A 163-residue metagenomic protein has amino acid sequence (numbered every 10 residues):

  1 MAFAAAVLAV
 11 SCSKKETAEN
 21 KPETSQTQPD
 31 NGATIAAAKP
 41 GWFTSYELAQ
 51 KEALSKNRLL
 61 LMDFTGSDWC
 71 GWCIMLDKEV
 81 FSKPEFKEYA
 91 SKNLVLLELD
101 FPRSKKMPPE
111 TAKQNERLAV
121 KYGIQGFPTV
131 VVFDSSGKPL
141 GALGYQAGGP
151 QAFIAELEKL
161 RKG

Functional and structural regions predicted by a protein language model:
M1-V7: Bacterial N-terminal signal peptides
A9-S11: C-terminal motif of bacterial Sec signal peptides marking the signal peptidase cleavage site
S13-D30: Short, low-complexity, disordered segments immediately C-terminal to signal peptides in bacterial exported proteins
W42-L60, A90: A short beta-strand-turn-helix
K56-C70: Short active-site neighborhood of thiol/selenol oxidoreductases, capturing the structured segment around
K56-L60, K92-L97, Q125-P128, S135-K138: Loop/turn elements at helix/coil->beta-strand transitions in domains of secreted/extracellular proteins
W72-Y89: Typically the conserved alpha-helix immediately C-terminal to a functionally engaged Cys/Sec in thioredoxin-like
E79, R117-G163: Non-catalytic, surface beta->alpha helical segment in thiol-disulfide oxidoreductase systems
